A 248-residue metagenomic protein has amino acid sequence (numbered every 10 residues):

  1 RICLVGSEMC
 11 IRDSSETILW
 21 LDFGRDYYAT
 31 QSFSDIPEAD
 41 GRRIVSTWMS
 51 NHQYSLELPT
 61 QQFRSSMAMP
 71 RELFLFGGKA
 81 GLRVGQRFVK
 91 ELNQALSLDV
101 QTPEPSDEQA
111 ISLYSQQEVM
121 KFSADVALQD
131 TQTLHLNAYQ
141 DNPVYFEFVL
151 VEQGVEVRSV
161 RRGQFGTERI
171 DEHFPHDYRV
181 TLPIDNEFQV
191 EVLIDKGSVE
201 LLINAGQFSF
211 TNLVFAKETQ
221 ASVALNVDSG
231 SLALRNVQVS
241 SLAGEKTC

Functional and structural regions predicted by a protein language model:
R1-I11: Single conserved hydrophobic/aromatic residue that forms the stacking wall/gate of nucleotide- or nucleobase-binding
S15-C248: Beta-rich accessory regions
